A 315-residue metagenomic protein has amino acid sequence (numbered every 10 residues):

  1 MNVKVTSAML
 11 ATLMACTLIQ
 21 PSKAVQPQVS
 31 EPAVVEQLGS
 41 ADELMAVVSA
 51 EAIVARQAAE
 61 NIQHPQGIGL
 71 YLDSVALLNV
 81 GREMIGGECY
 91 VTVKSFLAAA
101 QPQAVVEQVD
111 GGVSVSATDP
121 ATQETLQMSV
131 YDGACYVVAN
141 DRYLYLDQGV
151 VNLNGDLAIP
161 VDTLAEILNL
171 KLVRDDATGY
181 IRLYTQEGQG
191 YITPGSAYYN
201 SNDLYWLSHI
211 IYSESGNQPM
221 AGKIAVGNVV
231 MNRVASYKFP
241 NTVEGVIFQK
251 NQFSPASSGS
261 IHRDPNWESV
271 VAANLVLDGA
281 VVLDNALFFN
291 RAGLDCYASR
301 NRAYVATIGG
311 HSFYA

Functional and structural regions predicted by a protein language model:
M1-K4, M84-I85, C89, V105-E107 (+4 more regions): Aromatic-enriched hydrophobic runs in primary sequence
N2-A24: Sec-dependent N-terminal signal peptides of Gram-positive bacterial secreted proteins and lipoproteins
C16-W206: Primary recognition of N-terminal secretory signal peptides and signal-anchoring hydrophobic helices
G190-A315: Bacterial extracytoplasmic/cell-wall-associated proteins, especially those involved in peptidoglycan
